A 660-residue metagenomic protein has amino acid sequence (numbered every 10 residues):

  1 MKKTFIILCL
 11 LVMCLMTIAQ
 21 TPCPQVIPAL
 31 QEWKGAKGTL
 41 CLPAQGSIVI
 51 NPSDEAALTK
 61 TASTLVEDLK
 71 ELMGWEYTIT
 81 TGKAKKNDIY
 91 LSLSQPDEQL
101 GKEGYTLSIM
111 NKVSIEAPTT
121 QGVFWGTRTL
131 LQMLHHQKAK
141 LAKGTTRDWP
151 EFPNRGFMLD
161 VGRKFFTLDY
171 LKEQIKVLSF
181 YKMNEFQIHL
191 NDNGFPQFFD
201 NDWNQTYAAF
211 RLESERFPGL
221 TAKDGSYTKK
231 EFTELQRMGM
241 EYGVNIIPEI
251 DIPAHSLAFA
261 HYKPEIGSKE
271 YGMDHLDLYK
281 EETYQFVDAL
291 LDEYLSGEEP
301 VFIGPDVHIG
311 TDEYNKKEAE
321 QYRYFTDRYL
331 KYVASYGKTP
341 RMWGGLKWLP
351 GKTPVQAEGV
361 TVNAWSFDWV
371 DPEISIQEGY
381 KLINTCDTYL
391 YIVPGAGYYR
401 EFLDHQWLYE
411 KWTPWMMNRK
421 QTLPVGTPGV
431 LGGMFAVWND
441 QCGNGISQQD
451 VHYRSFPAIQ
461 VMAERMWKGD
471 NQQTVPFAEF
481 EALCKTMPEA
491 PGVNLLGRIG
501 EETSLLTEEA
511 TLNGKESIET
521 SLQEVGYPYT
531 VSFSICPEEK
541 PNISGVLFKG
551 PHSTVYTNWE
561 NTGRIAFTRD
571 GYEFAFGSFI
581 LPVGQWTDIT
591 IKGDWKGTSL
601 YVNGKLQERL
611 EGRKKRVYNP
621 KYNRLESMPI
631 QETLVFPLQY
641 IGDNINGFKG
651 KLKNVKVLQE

Functional and structural regions predicted by a protein language model:
M1-P24: Bacterial Sec-dependent N-terminal signal peptides
A19-P150, P340-L349, Q356, V493: Acidic, contiguous N-terminal accessory segments
I48, L69, T119, F157 (+6 more regions): Conserved, mostly hydrophobic/aromatic
E98-D274, E282, L291-D306, N439-Q441: Feature activates predominantly on carbohydrate-active enzymes
R155-L159, F186-I188, I246-I250, V307-I309 (+4 more regions): Hydrophobic faces of well-ordered beta-strands that scaffold small-molecule active sites in alpha/beta enzyme cores
F259-T361, W365-G379: Active-site neighborhood of glycoside hydrolase catalytic domains
V355-V360, F367-E509: Flexible, acidic glycine-rich loops studded with aromatic residues
I499-E660: Extracellular glycan-associated modules
